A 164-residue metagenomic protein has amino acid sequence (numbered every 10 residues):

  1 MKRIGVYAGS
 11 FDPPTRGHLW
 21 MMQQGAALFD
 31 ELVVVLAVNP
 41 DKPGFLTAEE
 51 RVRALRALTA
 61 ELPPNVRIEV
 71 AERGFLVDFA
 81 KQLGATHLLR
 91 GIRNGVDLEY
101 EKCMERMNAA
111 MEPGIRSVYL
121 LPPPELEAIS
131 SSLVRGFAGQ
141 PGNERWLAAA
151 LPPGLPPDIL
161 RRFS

Functional and structural regions predicted by a protein language model:
M1-S164: Nucleotidyltransferase catalytic core that binds NTPs
